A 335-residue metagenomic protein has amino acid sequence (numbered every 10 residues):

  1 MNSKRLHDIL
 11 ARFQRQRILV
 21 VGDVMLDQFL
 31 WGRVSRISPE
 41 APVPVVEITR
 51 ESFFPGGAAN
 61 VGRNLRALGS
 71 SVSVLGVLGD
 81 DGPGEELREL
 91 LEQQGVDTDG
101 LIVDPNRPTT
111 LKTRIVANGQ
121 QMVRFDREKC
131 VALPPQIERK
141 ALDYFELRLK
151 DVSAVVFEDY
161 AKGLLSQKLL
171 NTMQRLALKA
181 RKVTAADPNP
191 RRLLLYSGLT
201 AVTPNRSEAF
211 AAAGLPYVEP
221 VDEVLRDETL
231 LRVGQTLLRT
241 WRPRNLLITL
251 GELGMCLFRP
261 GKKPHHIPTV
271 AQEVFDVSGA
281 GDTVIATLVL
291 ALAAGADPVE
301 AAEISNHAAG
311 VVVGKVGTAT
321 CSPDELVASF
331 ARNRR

Functional and structural regions predicted by a protein language model:
M1-S35, F330: Positively charged, low-complexity intrinsically disordered leader regions
N2-H7, P39, V43-L111, S329: Substrate-binding N-lobe of the ribokinase-like
F13, L149-K150, L193-S197: A short, aliphatic-rich alpha-helical micro-motif
L19-V21, R124, S153-V156, A185 (+2 more regions): Structural motif
L101-R107, R114-L149: Conserved phosphate-binding/catalytic loop of the ribokinase/pfkB sugar-kinase fold
R148-L164: Short acidic, glycine-rich surface-loop motifs adjacent to enzyme active sites
G163-P264: Conserved phosphate/ATP/ADP-binding segment of small-molecule kinases
T236, T240, R244-N245, V270-N333: Conserved post-catalytic alpha-helical subdomain immediately downstream of the catalytic base and nucleotide-binding
